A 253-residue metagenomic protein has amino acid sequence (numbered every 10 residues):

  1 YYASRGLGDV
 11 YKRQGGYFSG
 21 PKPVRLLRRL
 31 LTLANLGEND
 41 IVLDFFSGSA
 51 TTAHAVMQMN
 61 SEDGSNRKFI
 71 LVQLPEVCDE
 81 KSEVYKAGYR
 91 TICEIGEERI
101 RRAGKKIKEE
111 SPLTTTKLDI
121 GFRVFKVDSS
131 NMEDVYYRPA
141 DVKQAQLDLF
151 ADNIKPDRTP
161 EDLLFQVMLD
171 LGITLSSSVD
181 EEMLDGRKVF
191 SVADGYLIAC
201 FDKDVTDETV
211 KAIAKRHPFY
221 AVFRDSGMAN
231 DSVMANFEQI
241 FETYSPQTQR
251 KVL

Functional and structural regions predicted by a protein language model:
Y1-Y11: Single conserved hydrophobic/aromatic residue that forms the stacking wall/gate of nucleotide- or nucleobase-binding
L7, S65-K68, I120-F122: Short glycine-/polar-rich loops that comprise or flank the Walker A/P-loop and associated switch/sensor motifs
K12-F18: Class I SAM-dependent methyltransferase Rossmann-like catalytic core, especially the SAM/SAH-binding loop
S19-L26: N-terminal pre-P-loop "Q-motif" helix
L27-K106: Conserved S-adenosyl-L-methionine
F45-S47, V56, L71-E76, K126-D128 (+3 more regions): Active-site proximal loops enriched in glycine and acidic residues that flank catalytic Cys/His/Asp and coordinate
V84-V167, G172-S176, E181-L184, K188-F190: SAM-dependent methyltransferase catalytic region
A140, P160-D162, L169-L253: Conserved NTP phosphate-binding and transfer environment spanning the P-loop NTPase/kinase superfamily
